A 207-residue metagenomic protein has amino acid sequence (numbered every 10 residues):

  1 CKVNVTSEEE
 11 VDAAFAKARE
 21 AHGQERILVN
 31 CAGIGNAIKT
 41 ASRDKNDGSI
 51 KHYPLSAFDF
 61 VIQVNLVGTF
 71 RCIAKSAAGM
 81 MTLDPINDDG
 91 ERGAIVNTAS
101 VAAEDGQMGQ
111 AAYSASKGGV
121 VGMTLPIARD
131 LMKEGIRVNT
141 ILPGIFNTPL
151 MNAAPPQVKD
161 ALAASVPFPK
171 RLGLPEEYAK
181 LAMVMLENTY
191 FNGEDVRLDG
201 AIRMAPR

Functional and structural regions predicted by a protein language model:
K2-A14, L55: The beta1-alpha1 cofactor-binding region of Rossmann-like NAD(H)/NADP(H)-dependent oxidoreductases
D12, G35-D59, A78, T82-D89 (+3 more regions): Conserved mid-core segment of classical short-chain dehydrogenase/reductases
D47-R71, V96, V120: Catalytic Tyr-X3-Lys loop
I73, S116, T124: Active-site helix of classical SDR
A78, A128-D130: Alpha-helical segment proximal to the catalytic Tyr-Lys
S100: Residue(s) in the substrate-gating loop at a strand-loop-helix junction that position the organic substrate next
M132, R137, N192-E194: Short, small/polar-rich loop/turn modules that mediate ligand/substrate recognition or access, typified
L174-L198, R203: C-terminal substrate-recognition "lid" of short-chain dehydrogenase/reductases
